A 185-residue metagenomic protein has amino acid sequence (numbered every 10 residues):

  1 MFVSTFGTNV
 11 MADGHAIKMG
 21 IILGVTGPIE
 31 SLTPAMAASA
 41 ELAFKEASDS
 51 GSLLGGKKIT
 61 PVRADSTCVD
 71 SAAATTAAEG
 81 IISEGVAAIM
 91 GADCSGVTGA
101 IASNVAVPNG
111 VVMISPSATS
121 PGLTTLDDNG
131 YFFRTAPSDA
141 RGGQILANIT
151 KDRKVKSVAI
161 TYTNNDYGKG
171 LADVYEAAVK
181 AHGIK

Functional and structural regions predicted by a protein language model:
M1-K18, D49, S83: Short, low-complexity disordered leader/linker segments with a strong preference for bacterial N-terminal type II
A12, T33-M36, D139: Short, conserved glycine- and acidic-residue-centered signature motifs in active-site or ligand-binding loops
G14, A38-P61, K180-I184: Signal peptide-proximal N-terminal region of secreted/periplasmic/extracellular or secretory-lumen proteins
A16-K18, T60, K156-S157: Residues that mark the start of a beta-strand
G20-E41, A64-S71, D93, T161-K169: Extracytoplasmic "Venus flytrap"
K57-S83, R141-I145: Structural motif
S83-K185: Extracytoplasmic ligand/sensor domains, especially the bilobed periplasmic-binding protein
